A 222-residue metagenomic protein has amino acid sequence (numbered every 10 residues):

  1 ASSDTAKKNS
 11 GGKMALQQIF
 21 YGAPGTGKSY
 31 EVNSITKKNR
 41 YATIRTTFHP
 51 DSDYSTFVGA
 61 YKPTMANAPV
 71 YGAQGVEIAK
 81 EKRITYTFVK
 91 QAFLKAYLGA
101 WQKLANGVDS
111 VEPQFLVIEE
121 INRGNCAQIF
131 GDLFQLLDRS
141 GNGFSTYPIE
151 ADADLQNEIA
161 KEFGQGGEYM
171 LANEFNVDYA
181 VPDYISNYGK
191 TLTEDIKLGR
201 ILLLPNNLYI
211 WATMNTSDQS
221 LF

Functional and structural regions predicted by a protein language model:
A1-F222: AAA+ P-loop NTPase catalytic core and its hallmark functional loops
